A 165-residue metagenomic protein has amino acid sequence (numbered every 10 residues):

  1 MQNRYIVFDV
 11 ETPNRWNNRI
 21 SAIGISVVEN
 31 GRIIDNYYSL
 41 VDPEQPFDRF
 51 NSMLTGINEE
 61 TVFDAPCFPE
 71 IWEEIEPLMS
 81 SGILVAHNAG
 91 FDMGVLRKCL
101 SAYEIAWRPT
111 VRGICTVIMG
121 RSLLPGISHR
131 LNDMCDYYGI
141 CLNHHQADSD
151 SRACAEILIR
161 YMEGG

Functional and structural regions predicted by a protein language model:
M1-N3, A155-G165: Acidic two-metal-ion nuclease catalytic site recognized across multiple nuclease folds, prominently DnaQ/RNase D-T
M1-V111, P125-H145: Conserved non-catalytic scaffold segment of RNase H-like nuclease domains
E70, I118, S151-A153: Short secondary-structure boundary/hinge segments and terminal tails
L96, M119, C154-L158: Buried hydrophobic packing segments
R108-G120: Conserved beta-strand -> loop -> alpha-helix junction used to position metal-binding or nucleic-acid-contacting
G120-L124, G139, M162: Short leucine-rich amphipathic alpha-helical surface patches
H144-R160: A charged, well-structured terminal subsegment
